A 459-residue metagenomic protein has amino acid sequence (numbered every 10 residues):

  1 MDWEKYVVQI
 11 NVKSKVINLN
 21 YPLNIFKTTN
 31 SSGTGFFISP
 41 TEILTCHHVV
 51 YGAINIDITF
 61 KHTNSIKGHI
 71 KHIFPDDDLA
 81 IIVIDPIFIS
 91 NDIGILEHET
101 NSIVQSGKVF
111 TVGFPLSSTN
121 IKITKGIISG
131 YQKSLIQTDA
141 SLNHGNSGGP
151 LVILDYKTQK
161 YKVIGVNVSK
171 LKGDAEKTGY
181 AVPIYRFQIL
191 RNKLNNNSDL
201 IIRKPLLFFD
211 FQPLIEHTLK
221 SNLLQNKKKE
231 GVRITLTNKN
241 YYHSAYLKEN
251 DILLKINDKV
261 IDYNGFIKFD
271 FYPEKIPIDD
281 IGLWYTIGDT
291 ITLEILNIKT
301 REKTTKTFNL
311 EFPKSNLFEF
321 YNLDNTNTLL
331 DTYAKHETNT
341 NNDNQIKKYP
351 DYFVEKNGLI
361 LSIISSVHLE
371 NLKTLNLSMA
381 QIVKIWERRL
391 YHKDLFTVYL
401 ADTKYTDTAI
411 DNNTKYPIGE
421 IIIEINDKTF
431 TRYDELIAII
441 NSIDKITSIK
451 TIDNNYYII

Functional and structural regions predicted by a protein language model:
M1, S90, V163-K228, G265-T292 (+5 more regions): C-terminal cap/linker of serine protease catalytic domains
Y6-N11, E42-V49, S102-P115, T138 (+4 more regions): Active-site-proximal beta-strands of protease catalytic cores
I17-P40, N64-K67, G148, T178 (+1 more regions): A conserved glycine-rich beta-strand in the N-terminal activation segment of trypsin-fold
S32, S39-I121, S134-Q137, H144: Conserved active-site neighborhood of the chymotrypsin/trypsin-like protease fold
F36, S141-V166, H243-E249, A409-Y416: Catalytic nucleophile loop of clan PA
V49-Y51, D251-E294, E424-T451: PDZ domains, with a preference for the canonical peptide-binding region formed by the helix
S90-H98, Q105, F271, Y285 (+2 more regions): C-terminal, low-ordered peptide segments at domain boundaries
N196-D262, L359-K415: PDZ/PDZ-like groove recognition
